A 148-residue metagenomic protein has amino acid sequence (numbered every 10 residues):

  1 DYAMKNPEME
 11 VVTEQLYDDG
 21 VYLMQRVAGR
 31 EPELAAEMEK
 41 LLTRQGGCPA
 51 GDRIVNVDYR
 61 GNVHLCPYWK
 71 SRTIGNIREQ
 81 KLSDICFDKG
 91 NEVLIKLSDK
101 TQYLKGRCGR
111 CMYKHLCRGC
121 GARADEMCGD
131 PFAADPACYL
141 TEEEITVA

Functional and structural regions predicted by a protein language model:
D1-M38, N62-R118: C-terminal accessory region of radical SAM enzymes
C48-D52: Short, small/polar residue-rich loop motifs at catalytic or cofactor-binding pockets
V57-D58: Short, acidic, Ser/Thr-enriched surface-loop or helix-capping motifs
Q102-V147: Cysteine-cluster motifs in flexible loop/terminal segments that predominantly coordinate metals
